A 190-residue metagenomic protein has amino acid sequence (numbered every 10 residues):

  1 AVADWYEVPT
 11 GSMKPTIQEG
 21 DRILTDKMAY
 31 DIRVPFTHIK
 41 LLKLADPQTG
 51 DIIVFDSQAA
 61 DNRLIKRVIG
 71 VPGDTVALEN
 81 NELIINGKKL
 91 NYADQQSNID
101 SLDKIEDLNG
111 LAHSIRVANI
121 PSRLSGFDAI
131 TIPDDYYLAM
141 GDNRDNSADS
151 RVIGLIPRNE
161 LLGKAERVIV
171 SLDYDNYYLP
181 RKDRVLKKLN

Functional and structural regions predicted by a protein language model:
A1-G11: Aromatic-capped interface at the extracytoplasmic side of an N-terminal signal-anchor transmembrane helix
D4, P15-N190: Soluble "head" domains of membrane/secretory-pathway proteins
